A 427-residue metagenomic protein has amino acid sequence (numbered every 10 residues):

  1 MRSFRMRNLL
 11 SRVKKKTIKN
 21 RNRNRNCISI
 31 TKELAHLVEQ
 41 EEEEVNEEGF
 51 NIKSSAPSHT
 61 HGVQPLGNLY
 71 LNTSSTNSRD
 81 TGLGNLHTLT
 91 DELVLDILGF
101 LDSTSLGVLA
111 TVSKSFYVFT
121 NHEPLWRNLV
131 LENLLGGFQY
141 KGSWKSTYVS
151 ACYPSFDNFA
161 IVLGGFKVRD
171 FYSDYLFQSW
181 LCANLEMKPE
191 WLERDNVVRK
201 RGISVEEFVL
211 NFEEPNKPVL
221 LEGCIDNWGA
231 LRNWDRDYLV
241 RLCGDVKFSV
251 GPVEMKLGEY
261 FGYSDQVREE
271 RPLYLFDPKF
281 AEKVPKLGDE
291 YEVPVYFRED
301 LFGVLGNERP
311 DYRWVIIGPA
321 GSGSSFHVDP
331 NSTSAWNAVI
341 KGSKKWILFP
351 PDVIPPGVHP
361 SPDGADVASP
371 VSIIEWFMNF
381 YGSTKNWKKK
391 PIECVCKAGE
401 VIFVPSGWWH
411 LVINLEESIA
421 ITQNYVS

Functional and structural regions predicted by a protein language model:
R2-V401, W409-S427: N-terminal accessory scaffold of Fe(II)-dependent oxygenases
